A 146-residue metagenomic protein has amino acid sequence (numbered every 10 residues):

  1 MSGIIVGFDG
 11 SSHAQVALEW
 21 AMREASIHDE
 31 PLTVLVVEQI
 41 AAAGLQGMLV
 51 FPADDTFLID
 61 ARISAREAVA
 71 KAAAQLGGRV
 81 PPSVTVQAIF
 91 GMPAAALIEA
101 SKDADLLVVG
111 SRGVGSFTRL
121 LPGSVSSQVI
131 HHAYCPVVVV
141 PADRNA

Functional and structural regions predicted by a protein language model:
S2-P52, V84, A100: Small/aliphatic-rich secondary-structure junction motif
I4, A21, L97, V108 (+1 more regions): Hydrophobic structural packing positions in well-ordered secondary structure
H13, I27, A74-L107, R144-A146: Structural beta-alpha unit
L35, T85-I89, V138-V140: General small-molecule cofactor/ligand-binding pocket signal
V36, S111-R112, P141-A142: Short secondary-structure boundary segments
P52-E67: A short acidic, glycine-rich active-site loop that binds or catalyzes chemistry on phosphate/adenosine moieties
L106-H131, A146: Glycine-rich, Arg-bearing micro-motifs that act as flexible, cationic patches
H132-A142: Short, acidic/small-residue loops that bind anionic groups at enzyme active sites
